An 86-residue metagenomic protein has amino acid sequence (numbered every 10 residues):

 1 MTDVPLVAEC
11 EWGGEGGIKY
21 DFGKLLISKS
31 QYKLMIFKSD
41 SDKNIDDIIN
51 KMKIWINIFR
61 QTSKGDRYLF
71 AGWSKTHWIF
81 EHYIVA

Functional and structural regions predicted by a protein language model:
M1-W12, L25: Conserved catalytic cores of phosphodiester-cleaving nucleases, focusing on short active-site segments
V7-E11, L34-S39: Conserved beta-strand segments of the P-loop GTPase G domain that flank and frequently precede/overlap
G14-G17: Acidic-and-aromatic substrate-binding clefts and catalytic sites of carbohydrate-active enzymes
K19-S28: A short acidic, amphipathic alpha-helical/loop segment
K29-K33: Short glycine-/polar-rich loops that comprise or flank the Walker A/P-loop and associated switch/sensor motifs
S41-A86: Domain-level recognition of nuclease-like catalytic cores that cleave nucleotide substrates
